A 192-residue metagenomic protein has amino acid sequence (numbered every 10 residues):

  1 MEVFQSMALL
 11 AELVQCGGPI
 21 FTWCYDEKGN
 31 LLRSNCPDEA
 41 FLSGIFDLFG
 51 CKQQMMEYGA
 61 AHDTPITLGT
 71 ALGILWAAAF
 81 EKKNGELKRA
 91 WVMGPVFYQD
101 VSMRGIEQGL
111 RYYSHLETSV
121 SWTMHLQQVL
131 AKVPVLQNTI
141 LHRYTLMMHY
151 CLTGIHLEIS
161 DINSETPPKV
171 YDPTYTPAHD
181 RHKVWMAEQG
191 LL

Functional and structural regions predicted by a protein language model:
M1-L75: Structured interaction and signal-relay segments at domain junctions
M1-M7, R89-G190: Juxtadomain coupling helices with adjacent low-complexity linkers
E12-V14, A79, G190: Generic ordered-secondary-structure signal
F46-F49, E81, S102-Q108: Surface-exposed beta-strand edges and their flanking turn/coil or helix-capping segments
I74-G85, A90-V96: A short, hydrophobic, proline-anchored segment that marks a local hinge/packing element in signaling and regulatory
